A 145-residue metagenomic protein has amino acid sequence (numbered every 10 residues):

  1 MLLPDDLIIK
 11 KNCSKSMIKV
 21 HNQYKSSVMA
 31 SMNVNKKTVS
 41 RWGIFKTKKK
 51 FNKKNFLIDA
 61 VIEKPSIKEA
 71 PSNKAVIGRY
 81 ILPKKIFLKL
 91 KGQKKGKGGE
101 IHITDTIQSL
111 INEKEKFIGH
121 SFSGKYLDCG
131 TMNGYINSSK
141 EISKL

Functional and structural regions predicted by a protein language model:
M1-T47, L82, L90-Q93: Conserved beta-loop-beta/alpha segment of the NTase-like Rossmann-fold superfamily that binds/positions NTPs
F51-L127, M132-L145: Catalytic-core segments of class I nucleotidyltransferases/pyrophosphorylases that form NMP-activated intermediates
